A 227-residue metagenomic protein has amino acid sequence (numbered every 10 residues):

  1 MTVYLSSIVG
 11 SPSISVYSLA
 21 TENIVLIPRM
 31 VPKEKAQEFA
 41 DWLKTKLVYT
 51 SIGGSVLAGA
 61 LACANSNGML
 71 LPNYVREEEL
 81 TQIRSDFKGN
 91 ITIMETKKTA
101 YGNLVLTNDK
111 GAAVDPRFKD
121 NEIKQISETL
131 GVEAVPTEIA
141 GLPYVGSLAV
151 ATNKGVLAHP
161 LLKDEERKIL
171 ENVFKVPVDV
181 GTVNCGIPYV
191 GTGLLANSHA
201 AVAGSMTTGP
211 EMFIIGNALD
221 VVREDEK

Functional and structural regions predicted by a protein language model:
M1-K227: The feature marks the mature, well-folded catalytic cores of soluble enzymes
